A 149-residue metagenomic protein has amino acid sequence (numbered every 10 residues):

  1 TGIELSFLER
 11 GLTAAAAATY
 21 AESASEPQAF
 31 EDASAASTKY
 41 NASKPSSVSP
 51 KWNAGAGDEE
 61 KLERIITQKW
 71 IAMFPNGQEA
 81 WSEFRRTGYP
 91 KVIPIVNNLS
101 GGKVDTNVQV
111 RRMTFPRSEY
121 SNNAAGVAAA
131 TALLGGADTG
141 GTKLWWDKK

Functional and structural regions predicted by a protein language model:
T1-E4: TPR/TPR-like (Sel1-like) alpha-helical repeat modules
F7, T13, A17-K149: C-terminal functional modules
